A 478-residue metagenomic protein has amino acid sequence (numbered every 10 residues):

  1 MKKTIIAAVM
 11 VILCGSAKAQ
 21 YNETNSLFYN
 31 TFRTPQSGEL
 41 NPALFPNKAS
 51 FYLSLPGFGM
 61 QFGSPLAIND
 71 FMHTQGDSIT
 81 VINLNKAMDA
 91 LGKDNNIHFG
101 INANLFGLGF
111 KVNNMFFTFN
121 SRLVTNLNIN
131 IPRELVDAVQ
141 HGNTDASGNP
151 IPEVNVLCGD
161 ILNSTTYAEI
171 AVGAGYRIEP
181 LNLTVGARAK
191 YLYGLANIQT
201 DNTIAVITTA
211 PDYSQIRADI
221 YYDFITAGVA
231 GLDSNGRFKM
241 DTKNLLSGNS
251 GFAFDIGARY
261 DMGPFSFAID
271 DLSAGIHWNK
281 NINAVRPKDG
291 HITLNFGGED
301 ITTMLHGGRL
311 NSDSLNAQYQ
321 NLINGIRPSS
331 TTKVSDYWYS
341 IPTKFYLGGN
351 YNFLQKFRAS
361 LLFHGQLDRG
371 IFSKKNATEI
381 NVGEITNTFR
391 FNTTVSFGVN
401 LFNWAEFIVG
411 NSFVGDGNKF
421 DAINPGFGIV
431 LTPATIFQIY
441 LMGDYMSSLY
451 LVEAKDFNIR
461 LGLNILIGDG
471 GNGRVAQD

Functional and structural regions predicted by a protein language model:
M1-T24, G349, D478: Bacterial Sec-dependent N-terminal signal peptides
K3, L91-N96, C158-L162: Short coil/turn segments at secondary-structure boundaries
A7-A8, P46, I276: Hydrophobic positions within alpha-helical membrane elements
V11-I12, S50, K280: Hydrophobic alpha-helical membrane-insertion segments
A19-I129: N-terminal, post-signal peptide beta-strand-biased segments of exported outer-membrane/organellar beta-barrel and other
N120-S121, N128-E134, N197-T200: Short, conserved acidic/polar surface loops in the N-terminal third of protein domains
L135-D478: Outer-membrane beta-barrel porins/channels
